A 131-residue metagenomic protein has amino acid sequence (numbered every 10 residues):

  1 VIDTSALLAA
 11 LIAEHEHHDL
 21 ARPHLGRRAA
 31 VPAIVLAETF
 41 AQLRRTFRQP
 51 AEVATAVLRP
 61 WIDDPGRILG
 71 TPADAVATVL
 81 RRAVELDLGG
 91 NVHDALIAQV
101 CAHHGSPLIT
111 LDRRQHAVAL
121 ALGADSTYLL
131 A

Functional and structural regions predicted by a protein language model:
V1-V31, T46-A56: Short, well-structured N-terminal submotif of metal-dependent ribonuclease cores
A6-L7, V35, A75, L96-I97 (+1 more regions): Alpha-helix capping/helix-boundary segments
A10, I68, G90, L108: Conserved SAM-binding loop
A13, I62-D87: Acidic catalytic patch
G26-A29, G66-R67, A102-L108: Short active-site oxyanion
F40-R44, L80, A98: Amphipathic alpha-helical segments within well-ordered protein domains
A98, A102-A131: Acidic, PIN/NYN-like endoribonuclease modules and their adjacent C-terminal/linker elements
